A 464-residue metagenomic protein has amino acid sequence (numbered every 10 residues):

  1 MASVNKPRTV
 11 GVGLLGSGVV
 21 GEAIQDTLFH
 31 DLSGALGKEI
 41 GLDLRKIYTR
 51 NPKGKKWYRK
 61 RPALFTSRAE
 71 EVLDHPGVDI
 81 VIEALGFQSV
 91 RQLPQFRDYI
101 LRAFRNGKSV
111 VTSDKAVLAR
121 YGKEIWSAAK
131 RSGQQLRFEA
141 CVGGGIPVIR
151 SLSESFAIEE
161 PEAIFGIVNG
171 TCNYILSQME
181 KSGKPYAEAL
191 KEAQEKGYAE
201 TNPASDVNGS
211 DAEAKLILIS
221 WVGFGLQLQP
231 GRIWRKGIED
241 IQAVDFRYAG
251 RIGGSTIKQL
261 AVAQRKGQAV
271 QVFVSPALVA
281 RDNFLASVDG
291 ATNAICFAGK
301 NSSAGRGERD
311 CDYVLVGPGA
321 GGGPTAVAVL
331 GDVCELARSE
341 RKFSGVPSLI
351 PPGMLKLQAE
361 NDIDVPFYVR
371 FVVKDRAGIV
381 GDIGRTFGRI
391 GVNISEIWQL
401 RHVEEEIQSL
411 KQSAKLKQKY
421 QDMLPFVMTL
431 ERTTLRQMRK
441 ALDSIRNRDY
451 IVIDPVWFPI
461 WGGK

Functional and structural regions predicted by a protein language model:
L15, A328, V333-K464: A conserved regulatory-domain signal marking ACT and ACT-like small-molecule sensing domains and adjacent regulatory
G21: N-terminal Rossmann-fold NAD(P) dinucleotide-binding loop
D31-Y58: NAD(P)-binding Rossmann-fold cofactor-contacting core
P62-Q95: A structured beta-alpha segment of the ubiquitous adenosine-cofactor-binding alpha/beta core
Q88-R105, S113-S153: Rossmann-fold NAD(P)-binding glycine/threonine-rich loop
K130-D211, L218: Rossmann-like NAD(P)H-binding beta-loop-alpha module
P161-F165, N173-L176, E180, E192 (+3 more regions): Catalytic, metal-anchored helix/loop core of enzyme active sites in primary metabolism
E188-S287, A291-A294, G321: Substrate-binding/catalytic subdomain of NAD(P)-dependent oxidoreductase enzymes
